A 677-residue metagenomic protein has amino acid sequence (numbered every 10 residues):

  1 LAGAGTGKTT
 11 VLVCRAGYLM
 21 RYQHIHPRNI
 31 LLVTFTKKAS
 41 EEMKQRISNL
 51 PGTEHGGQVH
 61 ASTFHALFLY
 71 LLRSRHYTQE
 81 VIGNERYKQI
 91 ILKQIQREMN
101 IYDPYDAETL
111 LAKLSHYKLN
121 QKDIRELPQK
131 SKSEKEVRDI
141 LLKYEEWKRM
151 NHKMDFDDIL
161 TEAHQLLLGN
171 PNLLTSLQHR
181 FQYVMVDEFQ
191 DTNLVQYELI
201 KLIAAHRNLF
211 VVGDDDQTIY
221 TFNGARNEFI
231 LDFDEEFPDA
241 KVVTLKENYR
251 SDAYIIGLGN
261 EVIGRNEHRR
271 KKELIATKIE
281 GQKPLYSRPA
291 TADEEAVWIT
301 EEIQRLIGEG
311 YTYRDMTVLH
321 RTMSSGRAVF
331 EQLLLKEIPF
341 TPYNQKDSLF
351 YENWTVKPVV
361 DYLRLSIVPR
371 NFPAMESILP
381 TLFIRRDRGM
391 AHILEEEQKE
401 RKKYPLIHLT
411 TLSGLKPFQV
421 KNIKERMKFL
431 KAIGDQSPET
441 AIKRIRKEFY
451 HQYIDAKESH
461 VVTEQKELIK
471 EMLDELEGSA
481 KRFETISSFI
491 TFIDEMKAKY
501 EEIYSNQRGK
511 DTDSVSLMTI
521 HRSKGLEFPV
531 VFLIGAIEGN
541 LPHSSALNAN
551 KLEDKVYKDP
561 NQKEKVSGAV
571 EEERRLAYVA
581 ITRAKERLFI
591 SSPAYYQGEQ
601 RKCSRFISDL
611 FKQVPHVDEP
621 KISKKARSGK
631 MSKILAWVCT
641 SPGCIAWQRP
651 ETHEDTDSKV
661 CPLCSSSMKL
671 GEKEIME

Functional and structural regions predicted by a protein language model:
L1, L31-L32, A39, H60 (+2 more regions): Conserved helicase NTPase motor core
T6, G17-L167, P171, H179 (+3 more regions): A basic/glycine-biased coupling hinge at the interface between accessory DNA-binding modules
T9-L12, A16, P238-K241, E247-I338 (+1 more regions): Helicase P-loop NTPase motor core
H60-F68, M185-E188, V212, T322 (+3 more regions): Conserved helicase core region in the C-terminal RecA-like lobe
E280-G281, Y311-E439: ATPase/helicase motor core of nucleic-acid motors
E395, I537-S628: C-terminal accessory regions
T410-R522, H543: Accessory C-terminal helicase-associated subdomains
P650-V660: Short linker/helix segments within small regulatory modules
